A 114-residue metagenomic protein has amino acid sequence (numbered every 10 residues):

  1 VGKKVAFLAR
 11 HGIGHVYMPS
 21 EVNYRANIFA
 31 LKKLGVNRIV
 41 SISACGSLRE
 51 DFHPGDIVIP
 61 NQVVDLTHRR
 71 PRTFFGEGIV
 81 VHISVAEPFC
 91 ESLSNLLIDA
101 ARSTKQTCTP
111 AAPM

Functional and structural regions predicted by a protein language model:
V1-V85: Metabolite-binding pocket within alpha/beta catalytic cores that recognizes anionic/polar moieties
P88-M114: Active-site rim beta-loop-alpha module in soluble metabolic enzymes
